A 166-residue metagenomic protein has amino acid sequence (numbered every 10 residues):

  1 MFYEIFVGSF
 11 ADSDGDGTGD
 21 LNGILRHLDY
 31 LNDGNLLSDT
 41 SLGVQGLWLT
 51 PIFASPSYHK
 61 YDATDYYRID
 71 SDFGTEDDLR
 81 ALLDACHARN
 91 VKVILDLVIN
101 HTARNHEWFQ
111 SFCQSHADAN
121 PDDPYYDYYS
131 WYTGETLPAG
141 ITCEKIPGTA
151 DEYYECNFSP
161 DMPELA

Functional and structural regions predicted by a protein language model:
M1-A166: Acidic/aromatic-lined carbohydrate-recognition and catalytic surfaces of CAZymes acting on diverse glycans
